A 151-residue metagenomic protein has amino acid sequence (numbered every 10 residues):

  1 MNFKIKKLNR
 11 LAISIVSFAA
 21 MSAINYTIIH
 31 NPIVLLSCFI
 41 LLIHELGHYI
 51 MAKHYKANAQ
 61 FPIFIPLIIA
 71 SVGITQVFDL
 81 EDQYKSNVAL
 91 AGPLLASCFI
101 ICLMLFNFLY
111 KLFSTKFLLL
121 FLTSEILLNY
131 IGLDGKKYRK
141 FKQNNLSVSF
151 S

Functional and structural regions predicted by a protein language model:
M1-S151: Hydrophobic transmembrane alpha-helices and their immediate loop junctions in multi-pass integral membrane proteins
